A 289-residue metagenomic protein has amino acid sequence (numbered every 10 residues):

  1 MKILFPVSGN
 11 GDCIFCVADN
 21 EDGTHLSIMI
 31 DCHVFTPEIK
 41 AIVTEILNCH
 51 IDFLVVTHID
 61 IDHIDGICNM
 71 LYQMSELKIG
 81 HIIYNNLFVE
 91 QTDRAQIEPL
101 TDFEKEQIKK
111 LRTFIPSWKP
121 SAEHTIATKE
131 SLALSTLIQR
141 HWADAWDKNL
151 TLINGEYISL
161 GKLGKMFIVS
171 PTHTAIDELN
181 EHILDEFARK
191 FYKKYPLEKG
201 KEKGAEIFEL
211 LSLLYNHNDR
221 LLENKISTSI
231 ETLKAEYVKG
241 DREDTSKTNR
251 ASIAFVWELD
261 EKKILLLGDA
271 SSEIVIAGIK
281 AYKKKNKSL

Functional and structural regions predicted by a protein language model:
M1-C49, T248-E273: Conserved beta-strand hairpin/beta-sheet module of binuclear metal-dependent hydrolase folds, prominently
L4, I28, V55, I83 (+1 more regions): Hydrophobic/aromatic beta-strand patches that form the interior of the parallel beta-sheet core in alpha/beta enzyme
N10, T36-P37, I59-D65, V89-Q91 (+1 more regions): Active-site environment of divalent metal-dependent phosphoester hydrolases
F15-C16, K40, I64-N69, D93-Q96 (+1 more regions): A short acidic (Asp/Glu
G23-L26, V34-Y84, K285-L289: Active-site metal-binding motif and surrounding structural segment of the metallo-beta-lactamase
I30-V34, I59, N86-L87, P171-H173 (+1 more regions): Active-site metal-binding loops of divalent metal-dependent hydrolases
Q73-K263: Flexible, acidic/histidine-containing loops and adjacent segments that form or flank the divalent-metal
K263-L289: Extended hydrophobic/aromatic segments used for targeting, binding, or gating
